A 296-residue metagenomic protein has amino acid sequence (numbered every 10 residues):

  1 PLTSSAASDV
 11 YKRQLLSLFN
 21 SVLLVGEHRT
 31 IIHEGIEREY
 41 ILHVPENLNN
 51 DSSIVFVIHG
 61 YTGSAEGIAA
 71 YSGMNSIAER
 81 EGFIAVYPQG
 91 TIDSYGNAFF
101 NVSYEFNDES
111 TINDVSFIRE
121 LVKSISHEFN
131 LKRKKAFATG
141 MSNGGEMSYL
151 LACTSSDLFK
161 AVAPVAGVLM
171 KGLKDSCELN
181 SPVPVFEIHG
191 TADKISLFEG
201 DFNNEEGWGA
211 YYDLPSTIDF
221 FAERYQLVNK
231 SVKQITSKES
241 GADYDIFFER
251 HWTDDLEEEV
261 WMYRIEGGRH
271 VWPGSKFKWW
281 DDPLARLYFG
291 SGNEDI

Functional and structural regions predicted by a protein language model:
P1-Q14: Single conserved hydrophobic/aromatic residue that forms the stacking wall/gate of nucleotide- or nucleobase-binding
L15-I54, E66-S72, I77-R80, S110-N113 (+6 more regions): A domain-start/cap signature at the N-terminus of enzymes
V57-G60, Y87, R264: Structural cue for short, hydrophobic secondary-structure segments
G60-S64, G268: Active-site glycine-rich loops that stabilize anionic/oxyanionic intermediates across multiple enzyme folds
Q89-N113: Cap/lid segment of the alpha/beta-hydrolase catalytic domain
N107-F129, L150: Alpha/beta-hydrolase active-site loop
E187-H189: Short beta-strand/loop motif that positions the catalytic acidic residue of the alpha/beta-hydrolase fold
T191-V260, G268, G274-G290: Active-site-adjacent alpha-helix of alpha/beta-hydrolase-fold enzymes
